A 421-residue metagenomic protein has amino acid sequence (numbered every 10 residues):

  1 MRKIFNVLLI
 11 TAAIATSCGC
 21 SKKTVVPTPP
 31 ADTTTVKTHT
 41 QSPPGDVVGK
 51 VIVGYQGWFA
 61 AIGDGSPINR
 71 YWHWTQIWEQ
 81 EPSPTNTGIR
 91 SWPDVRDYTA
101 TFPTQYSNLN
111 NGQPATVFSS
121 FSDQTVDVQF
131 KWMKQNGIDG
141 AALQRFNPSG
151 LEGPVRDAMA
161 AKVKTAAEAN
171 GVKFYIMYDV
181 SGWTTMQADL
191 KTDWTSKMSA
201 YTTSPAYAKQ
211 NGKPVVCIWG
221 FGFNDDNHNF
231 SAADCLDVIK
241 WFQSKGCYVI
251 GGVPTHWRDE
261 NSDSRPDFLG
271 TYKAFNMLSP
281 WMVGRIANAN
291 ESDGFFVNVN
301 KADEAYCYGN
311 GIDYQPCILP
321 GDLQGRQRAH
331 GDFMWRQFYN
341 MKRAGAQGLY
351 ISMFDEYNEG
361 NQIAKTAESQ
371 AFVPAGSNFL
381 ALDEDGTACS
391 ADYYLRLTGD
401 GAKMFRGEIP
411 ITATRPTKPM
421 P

Functional and structural regions predicted by a protein language model:
R2-I10: Sec-dependent signal peptide recognition, specifically the positively charged N-region followed immediately by
I4, T16-Q41: Bacterial Sec-dependent N-terminal signal peptides
T11-A15: Alpha-helical transmembrane segments
P29-P421: Glycan-processing catalytic domains of CAZymes
